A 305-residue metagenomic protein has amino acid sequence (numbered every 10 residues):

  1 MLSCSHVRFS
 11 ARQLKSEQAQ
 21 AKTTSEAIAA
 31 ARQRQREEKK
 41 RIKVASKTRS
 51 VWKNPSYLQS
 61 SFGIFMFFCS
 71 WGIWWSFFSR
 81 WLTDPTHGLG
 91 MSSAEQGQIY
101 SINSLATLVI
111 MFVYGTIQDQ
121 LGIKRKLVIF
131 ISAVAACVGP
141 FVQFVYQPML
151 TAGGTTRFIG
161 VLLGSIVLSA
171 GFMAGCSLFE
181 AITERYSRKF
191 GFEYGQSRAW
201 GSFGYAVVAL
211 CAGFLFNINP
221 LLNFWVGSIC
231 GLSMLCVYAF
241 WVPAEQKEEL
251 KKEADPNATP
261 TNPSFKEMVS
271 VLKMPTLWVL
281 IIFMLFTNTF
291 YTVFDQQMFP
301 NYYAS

Functional and structural regions predicted by a protein language model:
E38-P55, V242-F283: Juxtamembrane intracellular "pre-TM" segments in multi-pass secondary transporters
S46-T107, T276-M284, N288-S305: Helix-loop boundary and gating motifs at the non-cytosolic
S104-F112, Y205-A206, L210: Residue-level signature of mid-helix packing/kink "hotspots" within the transmembrane helices of 12-pass Major
V109-I123, F216: Helix-to-loop junctions at the C-terminal end of transmembrane segments in multipass secondary transporters
D119-A133: Cytoplasmic membrane-interface "Motif A"-like loop-to-helix N-cap segments of 12-TM Major Facilitator Superfamily
A133-G154: C-terminal ends and interior cores of transmembrane alpha-helices in multi-pass membrane transporters/permeases
G164-W200: Cytoplasmic helix-loop-helix junction between adjacent transmembrane helices in 12-TM secondary transporters
N223-F240: Symmetry-related core transmembrane helices of the 12-TM Major Facilitator Superfamily/SLC fold
